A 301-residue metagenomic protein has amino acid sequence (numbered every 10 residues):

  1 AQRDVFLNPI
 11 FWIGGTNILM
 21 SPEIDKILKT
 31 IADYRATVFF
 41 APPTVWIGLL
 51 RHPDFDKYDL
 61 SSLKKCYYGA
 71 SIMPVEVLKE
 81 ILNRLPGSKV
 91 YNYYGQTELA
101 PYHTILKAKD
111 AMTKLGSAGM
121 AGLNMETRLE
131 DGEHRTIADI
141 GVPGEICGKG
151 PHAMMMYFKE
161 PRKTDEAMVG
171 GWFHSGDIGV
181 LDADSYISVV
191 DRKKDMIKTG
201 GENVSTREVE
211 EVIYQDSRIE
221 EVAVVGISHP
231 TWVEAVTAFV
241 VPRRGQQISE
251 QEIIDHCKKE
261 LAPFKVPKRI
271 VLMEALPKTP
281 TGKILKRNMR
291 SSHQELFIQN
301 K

Functional and structural regions predicted by a protein language model:
A1-T37, H52: Conserved AMP-binding/adenylation subdomain of ANL enzymes
W12, A36-A41, L50-T113, E126 (+1 more regions): Gly/Ser/Thr-rich phosphate-binding loop
I24-L28, A32, I47, F55-K57 (+1 more regions): Short hydrophobic/charged patches on amphipathic alpha-helices used for structural packing and interfaces
I31, F39, T127, G150-P151 (+6 more regions): AMP-binding/adenylate-forming catalytic core of the ANL superfamily
A70, G95, G119, D177 (+1 more regions): Active-site glycine-centered loops adjacent to acidic/histidine catalytic or metal-binding residues that shape
I72, L106, M112-K159, A167 (+1 more regions): Adenylate-forming AMP-binding core of the ANL superfamily, especially NRPS adenylation
V90-E98, A118-A121, V225-S228, V271: Beta-strand->loop->alpha-helix junctions that form or flank phosphate-binding loops in nucleotide-handling enzymes
S291-K301: Acidic/polar alpha-helix N-cap and adjacent early helical turns within long charge-rich amphipathic helices/linkers
